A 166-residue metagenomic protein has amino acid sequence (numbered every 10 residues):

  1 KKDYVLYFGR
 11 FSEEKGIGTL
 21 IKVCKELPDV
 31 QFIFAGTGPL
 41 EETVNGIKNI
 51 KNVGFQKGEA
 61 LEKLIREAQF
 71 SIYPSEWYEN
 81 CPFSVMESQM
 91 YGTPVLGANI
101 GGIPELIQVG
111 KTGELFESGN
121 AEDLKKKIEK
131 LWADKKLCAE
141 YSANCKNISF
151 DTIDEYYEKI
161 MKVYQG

Functional and structural regions predicted by a protein language model:
K1-K15, I21-K25, I33: Conserved donor-binding/catalytic core segment of Leloir-type glycosyltransferases
E42-K63: Nucleotide-activated donor-binding/catalytic signature segment of Leloir-type glycosyltransferases, i.e., the conserved
E59, S75-F83, P104-E105: Nucleotide-sugar-dependent
R66-N80, T93: Acidic donor-binding loop of glycosyltransferase active sites
E76, T93, G97-P104, S118-G119: Short glycine-rich donor-binding/catalytic loop of glycosyltransferases that coordinates the nucleotide-sugar
M86, I100-G110, E114-L115: Short acidic/histidine- and often glycine-rich active-site loop of Leloir-type glycosyltransferases that engages
V109-G110, E114-A121, K130-K135: Conserved acidic donor-binding segment of nucleotide-sugar-dependent glycosyltransferases
D123, K130, L137-D151, K159-K162: A short, well-ordered alpha-helix in the C-terminal region of glycosyltransferases
